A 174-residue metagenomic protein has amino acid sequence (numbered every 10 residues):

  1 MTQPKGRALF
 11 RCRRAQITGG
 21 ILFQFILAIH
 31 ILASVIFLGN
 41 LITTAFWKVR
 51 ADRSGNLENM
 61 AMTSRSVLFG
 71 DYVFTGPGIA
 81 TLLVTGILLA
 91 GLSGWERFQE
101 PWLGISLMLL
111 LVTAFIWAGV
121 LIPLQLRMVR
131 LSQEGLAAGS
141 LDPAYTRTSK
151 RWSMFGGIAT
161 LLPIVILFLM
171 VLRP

Functional and structural regions predicted by a protein language model:
C12-P174: Polytopic transmembrane helical bundles with strong interfacial aromatic enrichment
